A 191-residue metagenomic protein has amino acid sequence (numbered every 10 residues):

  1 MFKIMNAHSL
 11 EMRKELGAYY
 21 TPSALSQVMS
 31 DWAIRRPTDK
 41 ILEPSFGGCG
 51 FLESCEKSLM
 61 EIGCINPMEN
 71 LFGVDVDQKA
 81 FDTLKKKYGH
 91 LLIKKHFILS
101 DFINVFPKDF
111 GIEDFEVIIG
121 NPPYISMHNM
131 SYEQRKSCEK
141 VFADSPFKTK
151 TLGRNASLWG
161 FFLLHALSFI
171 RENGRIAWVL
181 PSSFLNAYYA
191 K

Functional and structural regions predicted by a protein language model:
M1-G63, E69-K87, L91-L92, F106 (+3 more regions): Class I S-adenosyl-L-methionine
A7-M12, L16-G17, C49-E53, K57-I65 (+1 more regions): SAM-dependent methyltransferase catalytic-core segment centered on the flexible catalytic loop and adjoining short
P37-D39, M68-E69, K94, I112-F115 (+1 more regions): A general structural motif
L71-G73, H96, I118: Generic beta-strand hydrophobic packing signal
L92-F102: Conserved SAM-binding strand-loop segment of SAM-dependent methyltransferases
